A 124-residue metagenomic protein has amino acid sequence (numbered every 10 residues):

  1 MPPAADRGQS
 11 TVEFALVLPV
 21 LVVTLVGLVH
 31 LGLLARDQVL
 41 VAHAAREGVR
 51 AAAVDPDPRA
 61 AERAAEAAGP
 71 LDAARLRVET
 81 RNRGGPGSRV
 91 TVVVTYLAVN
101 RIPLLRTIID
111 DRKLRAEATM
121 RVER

Functional and structural regions predicted by a protein language model:
M1-R63: Alpha-helical assembly-interface signal, strongest on the long, hydrophobic N-terminal helix that forms
V54-R124: Short, conserved structural patches
